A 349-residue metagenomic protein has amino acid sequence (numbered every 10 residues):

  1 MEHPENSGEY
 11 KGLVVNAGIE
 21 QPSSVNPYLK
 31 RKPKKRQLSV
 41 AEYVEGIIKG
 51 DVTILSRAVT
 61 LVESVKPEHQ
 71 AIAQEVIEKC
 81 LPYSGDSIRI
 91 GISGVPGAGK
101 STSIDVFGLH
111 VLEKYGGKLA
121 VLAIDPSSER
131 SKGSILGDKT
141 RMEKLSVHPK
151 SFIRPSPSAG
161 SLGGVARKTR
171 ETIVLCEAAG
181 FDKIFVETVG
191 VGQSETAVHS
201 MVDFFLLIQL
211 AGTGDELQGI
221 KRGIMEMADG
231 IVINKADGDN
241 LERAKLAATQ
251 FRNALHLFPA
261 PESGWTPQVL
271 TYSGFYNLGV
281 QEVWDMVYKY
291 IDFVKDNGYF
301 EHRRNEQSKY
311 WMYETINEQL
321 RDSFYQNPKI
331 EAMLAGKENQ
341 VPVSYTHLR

Functional and structural regions predicted by a protein language model:
M1-P82, E331: Non-catalytic terminal/linker segments enriched in charged/polar, low-complexity residues
E45-K49, R57-S87, L109-S194: Nucleotide-state-sensitive switch-loop elements of NTP-binding domains
I90-I92: Hydrophobic anchor at the beta1->P-loop junction of P-loop NTPases
K100: Conserved lysine of the Walker
S103: Hydrophobic positions on the alpha1 helix immediately C-terminal to the Walker A/P-loop
A197-L210: Inter-motif core of Ras-like GTPase G domains
D237-Y288: Canonical P-loop GTPase G-domain recognition
T346-H347: Conserved small/polar residues in nucleotide/adenosyl-binding loops
